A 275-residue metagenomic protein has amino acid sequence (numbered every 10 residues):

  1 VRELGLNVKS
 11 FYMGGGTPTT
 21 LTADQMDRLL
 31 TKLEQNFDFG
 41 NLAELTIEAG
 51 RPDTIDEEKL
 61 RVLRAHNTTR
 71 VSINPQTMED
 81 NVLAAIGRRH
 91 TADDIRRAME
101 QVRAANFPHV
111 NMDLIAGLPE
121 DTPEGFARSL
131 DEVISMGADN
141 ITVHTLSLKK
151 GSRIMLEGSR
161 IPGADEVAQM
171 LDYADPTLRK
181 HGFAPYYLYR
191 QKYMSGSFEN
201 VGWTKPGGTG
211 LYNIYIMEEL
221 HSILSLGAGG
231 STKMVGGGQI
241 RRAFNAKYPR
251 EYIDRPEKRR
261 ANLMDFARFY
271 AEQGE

Functional and structural regions predicted by a protein language model:
V1-A174: Conserved non-cysteine loop/helix-boundary elements of the Radical SAM core domain that shape
L4-G5, Y189, A267-R268: Short coil/turn segments at secondary-structure boundaries
P18, G117, Y193, G229-T232: Short, glycine-/Ser/Thr-/acidic-enriched flexible segments
R28, A84-A85, P176, R250-D254 (+1 more regions): Charged/polar, solvent-exposed surface patches and flexible loops
L29, M170, Q191, N245-Y252: Alpha-helical structural motif
G151-L226: A C-terminal junction/extension of Radical SAM enzymes
G202-E275: Radical SAM enzyme core and accessory elements
